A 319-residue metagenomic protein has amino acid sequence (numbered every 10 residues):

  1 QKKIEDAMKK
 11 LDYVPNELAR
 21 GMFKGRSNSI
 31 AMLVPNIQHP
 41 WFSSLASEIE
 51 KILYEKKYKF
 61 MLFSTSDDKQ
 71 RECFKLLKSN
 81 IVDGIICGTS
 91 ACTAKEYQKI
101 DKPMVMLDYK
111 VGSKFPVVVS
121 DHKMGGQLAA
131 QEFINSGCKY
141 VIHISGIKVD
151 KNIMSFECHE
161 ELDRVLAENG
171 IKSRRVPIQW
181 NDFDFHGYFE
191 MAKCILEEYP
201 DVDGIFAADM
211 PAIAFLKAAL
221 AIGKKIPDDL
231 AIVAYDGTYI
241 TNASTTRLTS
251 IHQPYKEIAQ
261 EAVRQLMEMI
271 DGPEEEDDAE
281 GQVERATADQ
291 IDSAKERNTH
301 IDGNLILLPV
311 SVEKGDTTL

Functional and structural regions predicted by a protein language model:
Q1-R26, L319: N-terminal helix-turn-helix DNA-binding module of bacterial transcription factors
G25-Q131, N135, C194-E197, D201: Alpha-helical recognition/docking segments in bacterial nutrient-uptake and carbohydrate-utilization systems
P35-S44, L62-K69, V118-L128, I144-M191 (+4 more regions): Hinge/beta->alpha junction and helix N-cap segments in small-molecule ligand-binding domains
V82-G88, I142-S145, I178, Y199-M210 (+1 more regions): Periplasmic-binding protein-like
A129-N169, R175, D278-D289, E296-T317: An alpha-beta-alpha
K193, E198-F206, M210-L319: Flexible loop/turn connectors
